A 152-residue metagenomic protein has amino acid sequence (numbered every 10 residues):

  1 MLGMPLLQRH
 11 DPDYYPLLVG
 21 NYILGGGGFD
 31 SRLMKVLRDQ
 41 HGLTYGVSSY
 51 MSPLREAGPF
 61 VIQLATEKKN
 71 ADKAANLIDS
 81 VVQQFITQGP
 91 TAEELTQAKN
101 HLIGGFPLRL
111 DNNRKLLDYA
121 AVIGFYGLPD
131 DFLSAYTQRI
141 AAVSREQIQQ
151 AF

Functional and structural regions predicted by a protein language model:
M1-D30: His/Glu-based metal-binding/catalytic segments typifying zinc-dependent metallopeptidases
M1-Q8, M34-A142: M16 family metallopeptidases and their MPP-like homologs
R145: ATP/adenylate-binding site constellation spanning eukaryotic-like Ser/Thr protein kinases, ABC-transporter
I148-F152: Short, intrinsically disordered, charge-balanced linker/junction segments flanking boundaries in proteins
